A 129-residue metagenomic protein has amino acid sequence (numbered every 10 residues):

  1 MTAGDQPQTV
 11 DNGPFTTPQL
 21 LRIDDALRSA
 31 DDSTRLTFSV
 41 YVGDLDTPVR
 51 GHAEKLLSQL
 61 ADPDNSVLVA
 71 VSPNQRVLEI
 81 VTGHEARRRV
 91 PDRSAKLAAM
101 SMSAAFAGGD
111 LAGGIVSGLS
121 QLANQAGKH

Functional and structural regions predicted by a protein language model:
M1-S66, P73-H129: A structural boundary signal for the start of the first folded domain, especially the loop/turn and N-capping region
